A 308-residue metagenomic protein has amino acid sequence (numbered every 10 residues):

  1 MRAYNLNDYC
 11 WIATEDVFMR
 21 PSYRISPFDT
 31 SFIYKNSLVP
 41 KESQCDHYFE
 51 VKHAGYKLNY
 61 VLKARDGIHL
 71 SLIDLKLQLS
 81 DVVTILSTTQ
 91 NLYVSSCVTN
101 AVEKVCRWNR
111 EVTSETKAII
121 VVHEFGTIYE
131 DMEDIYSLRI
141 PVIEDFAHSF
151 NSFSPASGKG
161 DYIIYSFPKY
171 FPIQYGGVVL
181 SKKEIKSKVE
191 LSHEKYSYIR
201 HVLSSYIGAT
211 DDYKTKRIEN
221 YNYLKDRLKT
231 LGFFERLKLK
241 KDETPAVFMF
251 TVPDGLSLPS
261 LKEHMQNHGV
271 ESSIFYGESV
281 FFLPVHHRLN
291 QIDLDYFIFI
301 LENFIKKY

Functional and structural regions predicted by a protein language model:
M1, N267-H268, S273-Y308: PLP-dependent enzyme catalytic core of the Aspartate aminotransferase-like
M1-D66, D74-L77, T113-S114, E219 (+3 more regions): Conserved PLP-binding active-site segment in aminotransferase class I/II-type PLP enzymes
R24, T30, K214-K225, E235-T251 (+1 more regions): Conserved glycine-rich beta-strand-loop-beta hairpin in the small C-terminal domain of fold type I
Q44-H53, K57-F150: PLP-dependent aminotransferase-like
G67, H123, D145, G177 (+5 more regions): Generic structural signal for small/hydrophobic residues in well-ordered secondary structure, especially within
V112-E115, D254-E263, L289-Y296: Short, conserved charged micro-motifs
K159-E190: Active-site PLP attachment segment
S181-K216: Active-site C-terminal subdomain of aminotransferase-like
